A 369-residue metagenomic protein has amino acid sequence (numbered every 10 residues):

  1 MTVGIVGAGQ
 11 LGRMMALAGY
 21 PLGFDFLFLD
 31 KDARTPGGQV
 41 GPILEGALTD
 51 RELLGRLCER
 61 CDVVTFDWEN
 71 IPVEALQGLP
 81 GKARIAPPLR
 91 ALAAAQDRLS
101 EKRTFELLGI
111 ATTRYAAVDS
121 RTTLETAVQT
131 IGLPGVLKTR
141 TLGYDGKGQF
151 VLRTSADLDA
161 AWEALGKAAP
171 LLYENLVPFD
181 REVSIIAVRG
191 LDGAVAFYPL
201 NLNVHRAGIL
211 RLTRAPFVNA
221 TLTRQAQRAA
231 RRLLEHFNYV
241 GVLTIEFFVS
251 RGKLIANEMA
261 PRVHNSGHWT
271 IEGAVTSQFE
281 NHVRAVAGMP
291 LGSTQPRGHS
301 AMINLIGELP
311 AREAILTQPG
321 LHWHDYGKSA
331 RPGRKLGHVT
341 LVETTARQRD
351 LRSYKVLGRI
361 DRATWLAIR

Functional and structural regions predicted by a protein language model:
M1-R103, L107, T122: ATP-binding N-terminal substructure of ATP-dependent carboxylate-amine bond-forming enzymes
A94-S184, V188-L233: Active-site nucleotide/adenylate-binding loops and adjacent lid/helix of ATP-dependent enzymes
T113, K147, R181-V183, V195-Y198 (+5 more regions): Change "...and in nucleic-acid phosphodiester-cleaving endonucleases..." to "...and in nucleic-acid processing enzymes
R114, P134-L137, A169-E174, L243-T244 (+2 more regions): A short linear hydrophobic-aromatic micro-motif
A187-L191, F247-R251, G327: Short, low-complexity Ser/Thr-rich regulatory SLiMs
R224-I245, S250-R251, A260-E308, R312: Active-site "cap" helix and flanking loop/linker of ATP-utilizing ligase/carboxylase catalytic domains
R284-R369: Peripheral (often C-terminal) accessory segments that flank ATP-dependent C-N-forming ligase machineries
